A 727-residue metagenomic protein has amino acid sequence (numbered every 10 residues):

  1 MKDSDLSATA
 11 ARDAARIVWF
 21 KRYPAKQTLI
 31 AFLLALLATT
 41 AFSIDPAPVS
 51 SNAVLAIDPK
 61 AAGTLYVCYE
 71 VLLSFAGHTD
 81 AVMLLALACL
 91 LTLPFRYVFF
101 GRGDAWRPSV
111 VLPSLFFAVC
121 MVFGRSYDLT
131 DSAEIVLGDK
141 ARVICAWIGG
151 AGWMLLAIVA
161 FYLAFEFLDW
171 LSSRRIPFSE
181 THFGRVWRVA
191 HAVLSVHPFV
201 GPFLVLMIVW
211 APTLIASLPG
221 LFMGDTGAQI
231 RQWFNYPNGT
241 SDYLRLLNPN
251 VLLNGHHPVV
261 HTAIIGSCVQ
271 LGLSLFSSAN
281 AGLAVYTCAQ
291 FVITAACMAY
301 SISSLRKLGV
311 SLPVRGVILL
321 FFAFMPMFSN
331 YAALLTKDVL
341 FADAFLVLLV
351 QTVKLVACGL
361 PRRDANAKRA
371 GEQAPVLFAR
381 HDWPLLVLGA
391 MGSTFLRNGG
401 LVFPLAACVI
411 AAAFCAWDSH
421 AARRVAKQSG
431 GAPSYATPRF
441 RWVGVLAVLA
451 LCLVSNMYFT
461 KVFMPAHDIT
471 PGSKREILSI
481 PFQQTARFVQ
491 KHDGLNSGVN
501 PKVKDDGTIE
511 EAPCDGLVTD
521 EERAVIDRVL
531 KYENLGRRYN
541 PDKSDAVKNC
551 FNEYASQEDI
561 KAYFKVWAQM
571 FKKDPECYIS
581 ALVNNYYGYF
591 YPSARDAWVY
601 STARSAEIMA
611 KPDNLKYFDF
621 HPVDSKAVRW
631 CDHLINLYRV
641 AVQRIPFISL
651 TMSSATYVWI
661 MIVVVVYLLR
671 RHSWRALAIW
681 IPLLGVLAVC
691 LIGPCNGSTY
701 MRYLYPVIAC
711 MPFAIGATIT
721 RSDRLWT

Functional and structural regions predicted by a protein language model:
M1-A38, D80-F117, R142-P212, S722-T727: Start-transfer (signal-anchor) and selected internal transmembrane alpha helices of multi-pass inner/ER membrane
I30-A47, S114-S126, S195-M223, L451-V462 (+1 more regions): Transmembrane signal-anchor helices characteristic of membrane glycosylation enzymes that use polyprenol
L65-A86, A281-V285, N584-L683: Membrane-interface anchor segments at the N-terminal boundary of transmembrane helices in multi-pass membrane enzymes
L93, V285-G309: Transmembrane-helix motifs of polytopic, lipid-linked glycan transferases
D104, P108-V110, S114, F199-G201 (+2 more regions): Transmembrane-helix signature of polytopic, membrane-embedded enzymes that assemble or transfer cell-envelope glycans
A216-M223, Y236-T294: Membrane-proximal lumenal/periplasmic loop motifs of glycosylation machinery
D382-R397, C452: Membrane-interface alpha helices of multi-pass inner-membrane proteins
A466-K626: Membrane-proximal stem/loop segments at transmembrane-domain junctions that anchor or position
